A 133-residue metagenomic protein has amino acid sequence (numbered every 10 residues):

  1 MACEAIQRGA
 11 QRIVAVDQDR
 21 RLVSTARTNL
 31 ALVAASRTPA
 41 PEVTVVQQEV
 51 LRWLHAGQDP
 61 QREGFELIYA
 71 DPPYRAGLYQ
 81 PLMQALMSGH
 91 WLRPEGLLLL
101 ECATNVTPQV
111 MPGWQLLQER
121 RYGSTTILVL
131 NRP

Functional and structural regions predicted by a protein language model:
M1-P133: Class I S-adenosyl-L-methionine-dependent methyltransferase catalytic core
